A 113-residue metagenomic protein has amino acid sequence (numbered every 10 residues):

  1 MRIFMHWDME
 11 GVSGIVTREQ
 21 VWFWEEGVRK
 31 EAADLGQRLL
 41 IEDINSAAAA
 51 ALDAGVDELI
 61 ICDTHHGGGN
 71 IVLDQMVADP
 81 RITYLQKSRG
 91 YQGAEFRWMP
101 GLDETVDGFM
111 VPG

Functional and structural regions predicted by a protein language model:
M1-C62: N-terminal glycine-/serine-/threonine-rich phosphate-binding loop
M1-I3, A94-F109: Short amphipathic alpha-helices and their capping/turn segments at secondary-structure boundaries
M5-W7, I60-D63, Y84-S88, M110-P112: General beta-strand structural signal in soluble alpha/beta enzymes
S13, G108-G113: Flexible glycine-/small-residue-enriched beta->alpha junction loops that bind anionic phosphate/pyrophosphate groups
E19-E26, Q75-T83: A glycine- and small-aliphatic-rich helix-loop capping segment at beta-alpha/alpha-beta transitions that lines
D63-D79: Surface-exposed loop and adjacent secondary-structure segments within mature catalytic domains
A78-L102: A glycine-rich helix N-cap at a beta->alpha junction
